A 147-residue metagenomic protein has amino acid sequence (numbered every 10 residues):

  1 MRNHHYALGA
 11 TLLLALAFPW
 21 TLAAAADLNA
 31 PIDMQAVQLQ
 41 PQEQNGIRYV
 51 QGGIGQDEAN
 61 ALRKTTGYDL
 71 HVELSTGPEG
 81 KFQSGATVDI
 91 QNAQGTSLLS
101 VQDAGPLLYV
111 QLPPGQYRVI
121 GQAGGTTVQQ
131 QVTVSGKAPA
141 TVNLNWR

Functional and structural regions predicted by a protein language model:
M1-A10: Bacterial N-terminal signal peptides that target proteins for export
G9-P19: Bacterial N-terminal signal peptides
A24-A86, T126-R147: Primarily secretory-pathway and cell-envelope proteins
T76, I90-N92, A123: Residue-level signal for short segments within beta-strands and strand-turn junctions of well-structured beta-sheet
T87-L98: Short amphipathic beta-strand segments in non-cytosolic proteins
L98-D103, V134: Short beta-strand segments within Ig-like beta-sandwich modules, predominantly Fibronectin type-III
G105-Q111: Short, surface-exposed beta-strand/beta-hairpin micro-motifs centered on an aromatic residue
G115-G121: A short tyrosine-centered beta-strand micro-motif
